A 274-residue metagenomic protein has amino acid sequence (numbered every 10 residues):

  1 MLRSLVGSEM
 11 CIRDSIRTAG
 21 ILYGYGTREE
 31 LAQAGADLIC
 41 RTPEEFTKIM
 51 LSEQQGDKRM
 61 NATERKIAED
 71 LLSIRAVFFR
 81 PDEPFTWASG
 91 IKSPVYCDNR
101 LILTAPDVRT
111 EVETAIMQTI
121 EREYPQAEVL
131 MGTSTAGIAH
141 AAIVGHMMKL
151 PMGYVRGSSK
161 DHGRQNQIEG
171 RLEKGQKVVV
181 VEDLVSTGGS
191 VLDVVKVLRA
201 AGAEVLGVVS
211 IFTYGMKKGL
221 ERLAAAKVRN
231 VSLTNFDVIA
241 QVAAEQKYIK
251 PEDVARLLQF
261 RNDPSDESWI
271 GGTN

Functional and structural regions predicted by a protein language model:
M1-G7, I12: Single conserved hydrophobic/aromatic residue that forms the stacking wall/gate of nucleotide- or nucleobase-binding
S8, V181-E182: Active-site flanking residues adjacent to catalytic metal/cofactor-binding acidic residues
R13, D183, G188: Conserved G/P- and acidic residue-centered "switch" motifs that form tight phosphate/ATP-binding loops in soluble
D14-A19, E204: Short beta-strand/loop segments at the ligand-binding rim of alpha/beta enzyme cores
I16-R17, G35, L150, V228: Glycine-enriched alpha-helix->loop->beta-strand junction motifs that scaffold or abut catalytic
Y23-A34, G215-E221: Short, glycine/polar-rich helix-capping loops at beta-to-alpha or helix-loop-helix junctions that flank or form
I39-C40: A structural signal for hydrophobic residues in beta-strands of small regulatory alpha/beta folds
E44, L51, Q55-V181, G189-N274: PRPP-associated nucleotide enzymes
